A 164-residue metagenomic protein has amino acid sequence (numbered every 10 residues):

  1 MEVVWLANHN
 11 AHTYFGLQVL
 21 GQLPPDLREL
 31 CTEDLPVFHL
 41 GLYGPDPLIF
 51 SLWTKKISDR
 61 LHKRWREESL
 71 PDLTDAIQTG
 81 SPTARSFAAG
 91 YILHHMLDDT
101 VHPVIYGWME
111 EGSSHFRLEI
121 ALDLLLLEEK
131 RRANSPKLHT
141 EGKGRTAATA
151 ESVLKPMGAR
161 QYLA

Functional and structural regions predicted by a protein language model:
M1-A89, H95-A164: N-terminal leader/auxiliary helical segments
